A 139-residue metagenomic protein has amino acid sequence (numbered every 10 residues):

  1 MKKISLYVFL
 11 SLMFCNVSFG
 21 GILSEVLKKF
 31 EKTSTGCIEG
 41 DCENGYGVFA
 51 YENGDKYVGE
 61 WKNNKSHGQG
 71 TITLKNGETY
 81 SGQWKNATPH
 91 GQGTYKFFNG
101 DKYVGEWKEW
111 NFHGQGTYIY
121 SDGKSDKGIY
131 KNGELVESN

Functional and structural regions predicted by a protein language model:
K3, N16-N139: Glycine/tyrosine- and acidic-biased, solvent-exposed loop/turn segments at the edges of beta-strands
Y7-N16: Bacterial N-terminal signal peptides
